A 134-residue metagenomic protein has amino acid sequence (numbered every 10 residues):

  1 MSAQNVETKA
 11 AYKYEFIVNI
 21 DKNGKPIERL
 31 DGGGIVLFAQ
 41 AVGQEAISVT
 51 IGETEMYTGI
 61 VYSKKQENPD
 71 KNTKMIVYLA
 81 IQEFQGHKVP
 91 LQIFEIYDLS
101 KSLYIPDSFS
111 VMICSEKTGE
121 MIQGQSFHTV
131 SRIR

Functional and structural regions predicted by a protein language model:
M1-K9: Bacterial Sec-dependent N-terminal signal peptides
A10-Y14: Charged alpha-helical initiation segments
F16-Q44, H87-F94: Short, solvent-exposed loop/hinge segments that bridge or flank secondary-structure elements
G33-Q40, S63, A80, P90-L99 (+1 more regions): Hydrophobic/aromatic beta-strand elements that line small-molecule binding cavities or substrate pockets in beta-rich
A41-E45, T73-K74, I105: A short, compositionally biased
S48-F94: Contiguous, well-ordered beta-strand patches that form the walls/edges of small beta-barrel/beta-sandwich domains
E53-P69, S108-R134: Edge beta-strand at a domain terminus
V89-Q92, I96-S115: Low-complexity intrinsically disordered segments
